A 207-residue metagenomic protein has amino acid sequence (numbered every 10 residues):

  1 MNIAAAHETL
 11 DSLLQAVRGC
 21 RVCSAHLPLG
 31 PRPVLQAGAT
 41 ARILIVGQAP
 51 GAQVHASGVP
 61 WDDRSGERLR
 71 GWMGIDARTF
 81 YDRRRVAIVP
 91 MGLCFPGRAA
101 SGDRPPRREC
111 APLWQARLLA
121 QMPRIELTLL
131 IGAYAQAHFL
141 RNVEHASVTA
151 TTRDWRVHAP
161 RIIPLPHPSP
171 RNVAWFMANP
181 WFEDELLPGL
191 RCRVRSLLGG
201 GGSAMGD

Functional and structural regions predicted by a protein language model:
N2-L198: A polyanion-binding, active-site-adjacent surface
G200-D207: Short, basic, low-complexity termini and linkers enriched in Ser/Thr/Gly/Pro that act as targeting/leader peptides
